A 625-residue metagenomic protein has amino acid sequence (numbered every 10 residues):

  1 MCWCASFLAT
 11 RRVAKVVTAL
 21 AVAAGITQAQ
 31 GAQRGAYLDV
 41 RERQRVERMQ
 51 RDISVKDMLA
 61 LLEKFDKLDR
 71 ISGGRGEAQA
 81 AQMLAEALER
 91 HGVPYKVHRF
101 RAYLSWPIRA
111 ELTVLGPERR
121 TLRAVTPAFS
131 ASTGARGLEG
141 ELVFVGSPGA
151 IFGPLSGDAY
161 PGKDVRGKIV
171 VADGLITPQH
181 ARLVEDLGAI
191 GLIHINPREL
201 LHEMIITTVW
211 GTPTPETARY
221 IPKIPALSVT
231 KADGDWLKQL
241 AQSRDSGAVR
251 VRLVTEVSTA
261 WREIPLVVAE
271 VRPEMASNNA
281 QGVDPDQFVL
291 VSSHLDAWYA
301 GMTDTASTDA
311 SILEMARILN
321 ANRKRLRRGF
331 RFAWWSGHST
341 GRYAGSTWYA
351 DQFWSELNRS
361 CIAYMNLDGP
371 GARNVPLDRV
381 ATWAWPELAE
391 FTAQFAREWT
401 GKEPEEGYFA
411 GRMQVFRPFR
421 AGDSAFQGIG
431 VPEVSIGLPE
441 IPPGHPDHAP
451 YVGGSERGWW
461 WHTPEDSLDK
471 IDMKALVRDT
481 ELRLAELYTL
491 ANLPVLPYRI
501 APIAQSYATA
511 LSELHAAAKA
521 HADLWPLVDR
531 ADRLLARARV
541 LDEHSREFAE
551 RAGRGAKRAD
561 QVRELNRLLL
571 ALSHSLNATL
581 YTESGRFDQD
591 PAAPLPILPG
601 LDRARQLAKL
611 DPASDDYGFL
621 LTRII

Functional and structural regions predicted by a protein language model:
A14-G25: Bacterial N-terminal signal peptides
R34-R51, V55, E63, K67-R166: Noncatalytic luminal/extracellular "stalk/propeptide" segments of secretory-pathway proteins
Q44-D52, D66-R75, L84, F129 (+9 more regions): Second-shell loop/turn segments in exported
I53, R119-T121, I224-L227, G234 (+4 more regions): Metal-dependent peptidase/peptidase-like ectodomains
A124-G157, P213-M302, L313-G329: Soluble metallo-hydrolase cores and metallopeptidase-like ectodomains found primarily in the secretory/periplasmic
S147-M204, P285: A conserved hydrophobic secondary-structure block that centers on an alpha-helix together with its immediately flanking
R331, P442-A508, L598, Q606-I625: His/Asp/Glu-rich mid-to-C-terminal helical/loop segments that flank catalytic regions of hydrolases
R558, V562-I625: C-terminal amphipathic alpha-helical interaction region
